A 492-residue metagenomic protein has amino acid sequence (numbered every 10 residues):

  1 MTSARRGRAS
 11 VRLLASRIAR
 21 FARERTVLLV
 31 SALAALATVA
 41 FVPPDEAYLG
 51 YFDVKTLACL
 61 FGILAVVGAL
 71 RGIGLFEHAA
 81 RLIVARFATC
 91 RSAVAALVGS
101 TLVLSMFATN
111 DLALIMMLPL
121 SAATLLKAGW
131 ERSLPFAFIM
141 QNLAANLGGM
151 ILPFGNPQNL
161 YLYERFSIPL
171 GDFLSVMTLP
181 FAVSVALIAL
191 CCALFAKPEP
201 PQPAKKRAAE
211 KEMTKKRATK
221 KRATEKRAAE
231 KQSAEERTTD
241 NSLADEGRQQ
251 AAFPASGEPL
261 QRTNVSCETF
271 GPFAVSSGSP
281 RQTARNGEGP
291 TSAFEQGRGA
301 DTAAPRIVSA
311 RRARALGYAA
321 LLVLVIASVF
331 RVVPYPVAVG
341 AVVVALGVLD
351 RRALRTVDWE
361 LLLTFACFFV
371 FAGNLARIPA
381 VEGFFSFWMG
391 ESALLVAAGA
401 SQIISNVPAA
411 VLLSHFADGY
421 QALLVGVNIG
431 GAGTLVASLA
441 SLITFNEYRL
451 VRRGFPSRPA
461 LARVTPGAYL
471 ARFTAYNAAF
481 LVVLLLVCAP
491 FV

Functional and structural regions predicted by a protein language model:
T2, R8, A186-K211, K215 (+3 more regions): Long, contiguous bundles of hydrophobic transmembrane helices that form the permeation core of multi-pass
A19-R23, E46-T56, L170-P180, S309-A310 (+1 more regions): Interfacial loop-to-helix junctions that mark the boundaries of transmembrane helices in multi-pass membrane
R20-F41, D53-A65, P119, R314-L324 (+2 more regions): Hydrophobic mid-bilayer segments of alpha-helices in multi-pass membrane transport proteins, especially secondary
Y51, I73, E77-A80, L321-D418: Transmembrane helical segments that form the transport core of multi-pass membrane transport proteins
V54-T56, V84-V98, K127-A137, A380-V396 (+1 more regions): Membrane-interfacial loop-to-helix junctions in multi-pass transporters
L97, V103-M150, Y161, V411-L424 (+1 more regions): Hydrophobic transmembrane alpha-helices that form the pore/transport pathway of multi-pass ion and small-solute
P135, G171-K211, L243, G297-I307 (+1 more regions): Juxtamembrane and boundary regions of transmembrane helices in multi-pass small-molecule transporters and channels
R207-T239: Long, intrinsically disordered low-complexity tandem-repeat segments
